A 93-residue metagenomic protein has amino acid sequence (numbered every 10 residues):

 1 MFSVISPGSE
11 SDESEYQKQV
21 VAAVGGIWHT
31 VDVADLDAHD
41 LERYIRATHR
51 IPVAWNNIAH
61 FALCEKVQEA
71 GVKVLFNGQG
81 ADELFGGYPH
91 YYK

Functional and structural regions predicted by a protein language model:
M1-K93: ATP-dependent adenylate-handling active sites, centered on carboxylate activation for C-N bond formation
